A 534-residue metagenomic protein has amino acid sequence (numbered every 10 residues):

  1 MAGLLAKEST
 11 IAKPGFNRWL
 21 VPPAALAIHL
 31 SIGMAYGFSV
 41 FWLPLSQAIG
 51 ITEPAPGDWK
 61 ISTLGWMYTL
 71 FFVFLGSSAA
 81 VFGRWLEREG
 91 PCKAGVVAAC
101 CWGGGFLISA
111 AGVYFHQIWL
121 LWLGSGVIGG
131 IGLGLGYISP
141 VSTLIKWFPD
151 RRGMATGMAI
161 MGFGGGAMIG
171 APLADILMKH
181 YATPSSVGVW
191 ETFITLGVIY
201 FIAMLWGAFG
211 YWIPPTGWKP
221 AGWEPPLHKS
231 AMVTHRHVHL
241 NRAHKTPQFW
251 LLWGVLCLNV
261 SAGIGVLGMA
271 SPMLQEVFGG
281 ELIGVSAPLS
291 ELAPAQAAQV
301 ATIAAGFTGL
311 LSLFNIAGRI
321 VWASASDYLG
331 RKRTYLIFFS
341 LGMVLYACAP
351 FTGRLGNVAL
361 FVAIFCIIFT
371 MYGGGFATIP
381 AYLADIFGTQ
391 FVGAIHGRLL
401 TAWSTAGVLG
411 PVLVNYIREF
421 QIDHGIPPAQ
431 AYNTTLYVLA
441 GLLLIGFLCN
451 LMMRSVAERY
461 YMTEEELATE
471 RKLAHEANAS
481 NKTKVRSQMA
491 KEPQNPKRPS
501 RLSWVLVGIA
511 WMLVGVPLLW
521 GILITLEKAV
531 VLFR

Functional and structural regions predicted by a protein language model:
L30, G105, I118-L135, C257 (+1 more regions): Hydrophobic core of transmembrane alpha-helices in multi-pass small-molecule transporters, especially MFS/SLC-type
Y36-L45, A171, N241-W322, G407-N415 (+3 more regions): Extracytoplasmic gate region of multi-pass secondary transporters
F41-S77, Q296-G306: Extracellular/periplasmic helix-loop-helix junction of adjacent transmembrane segments in MFS-like secondary
L45, G134-F148, A155-T156, G374-F387: Intracellular juxtamembrane helix-capping segments at the cytosolic ends of symmetry-related transmembrane helices
W66-R84, G309-W322, T405: Central cavity-lining transmembrane alpha-helices of secondary-active solute carriers, predominantly the Major
E87-A99, D327-S340: Cytoplasmic membrane-interface "Motif A"-like loop-to-helix N-cap segments of 12-TM Major Facilitator Superfamily
C100-Y114, S340-R354: C-terminal ends and interior cores of transmembrane alpha-helices in multi-pass membrane transporters/permeases
W190-G210, N433-M452: Symmetry-related core transmembrane helices of the 12-TM Major Facilitator Superfamily/SLC fold
